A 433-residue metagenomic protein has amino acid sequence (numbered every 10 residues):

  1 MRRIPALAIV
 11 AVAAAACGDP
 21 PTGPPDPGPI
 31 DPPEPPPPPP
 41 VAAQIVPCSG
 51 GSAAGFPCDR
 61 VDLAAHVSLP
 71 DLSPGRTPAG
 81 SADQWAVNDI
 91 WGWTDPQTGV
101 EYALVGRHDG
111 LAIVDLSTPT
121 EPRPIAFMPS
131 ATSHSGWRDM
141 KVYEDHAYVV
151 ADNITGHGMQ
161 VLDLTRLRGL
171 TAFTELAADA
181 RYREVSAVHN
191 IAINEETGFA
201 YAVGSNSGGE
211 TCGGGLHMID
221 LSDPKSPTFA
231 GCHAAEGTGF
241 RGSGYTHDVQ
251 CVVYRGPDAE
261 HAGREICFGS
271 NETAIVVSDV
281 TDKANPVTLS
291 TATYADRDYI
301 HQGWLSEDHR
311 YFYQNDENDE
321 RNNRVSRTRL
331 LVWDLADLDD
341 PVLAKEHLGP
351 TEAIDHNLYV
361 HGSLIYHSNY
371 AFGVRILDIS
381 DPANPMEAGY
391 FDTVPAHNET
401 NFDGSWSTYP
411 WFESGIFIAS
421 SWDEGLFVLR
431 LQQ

Functional and structural regions predicted by a protein language model:
M1-L7: Bacterial N-terminal signal peptides that target proteins for export
A13-A16: C-terminal motif of bacterial Sec signal peptides marking the signal peptidase cleavage site
G18-Q433: Feature marking well-ordered beta-strand scaffolds used for ligand recognition
